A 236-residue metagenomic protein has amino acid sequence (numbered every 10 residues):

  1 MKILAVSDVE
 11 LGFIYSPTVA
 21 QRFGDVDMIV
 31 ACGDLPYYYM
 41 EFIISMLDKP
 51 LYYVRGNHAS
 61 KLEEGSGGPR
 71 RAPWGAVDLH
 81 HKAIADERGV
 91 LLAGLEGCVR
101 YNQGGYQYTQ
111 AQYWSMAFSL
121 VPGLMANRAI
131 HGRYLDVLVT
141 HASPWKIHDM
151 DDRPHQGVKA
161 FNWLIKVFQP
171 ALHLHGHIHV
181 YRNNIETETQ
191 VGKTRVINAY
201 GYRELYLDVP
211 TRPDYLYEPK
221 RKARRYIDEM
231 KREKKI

Functional and structural regions predicted by a protein language model:
M1-M46, M125-Y134, K231-K235: N-terminal active-site segment of His-dependent metallophosphoesterases
A5, V9-I14, A59-S60, S66-Q156 (+2 more regions): Conserved catalytic scaffold of divalent metal-dependent phosphoesterases
A5-S7, M28-D34, Y52-N57, L79-H80 (+4 more regions): Active-site neighborhood of phospho(di)ester-bond hydrolases with catalytic His/Asp-centered motifs
V6, A83-R88, L164-F168, Y181-I236: Binuclear metal-dependent phosphoesterase catalytic core
E10-I14, L35-E41, N57-E64, V99-G104 (+3 more regions): Active-site environment of divalent metal-dependent phosphoester hydrolases
V19, F42, P50, R55 (+1 more regions): Basic, amphipathic N-terminal segments that precede the first structured/catalytic domain
F23-G24, I44-D48, R71-P73, H131 (+2 more regions): Short, conserved loop/helix-junction motifs that constitute active-site signature segments in enzyme catalytic cores
L47-G56, V158-F161: A short, gly/pro- and small-residue-rich
